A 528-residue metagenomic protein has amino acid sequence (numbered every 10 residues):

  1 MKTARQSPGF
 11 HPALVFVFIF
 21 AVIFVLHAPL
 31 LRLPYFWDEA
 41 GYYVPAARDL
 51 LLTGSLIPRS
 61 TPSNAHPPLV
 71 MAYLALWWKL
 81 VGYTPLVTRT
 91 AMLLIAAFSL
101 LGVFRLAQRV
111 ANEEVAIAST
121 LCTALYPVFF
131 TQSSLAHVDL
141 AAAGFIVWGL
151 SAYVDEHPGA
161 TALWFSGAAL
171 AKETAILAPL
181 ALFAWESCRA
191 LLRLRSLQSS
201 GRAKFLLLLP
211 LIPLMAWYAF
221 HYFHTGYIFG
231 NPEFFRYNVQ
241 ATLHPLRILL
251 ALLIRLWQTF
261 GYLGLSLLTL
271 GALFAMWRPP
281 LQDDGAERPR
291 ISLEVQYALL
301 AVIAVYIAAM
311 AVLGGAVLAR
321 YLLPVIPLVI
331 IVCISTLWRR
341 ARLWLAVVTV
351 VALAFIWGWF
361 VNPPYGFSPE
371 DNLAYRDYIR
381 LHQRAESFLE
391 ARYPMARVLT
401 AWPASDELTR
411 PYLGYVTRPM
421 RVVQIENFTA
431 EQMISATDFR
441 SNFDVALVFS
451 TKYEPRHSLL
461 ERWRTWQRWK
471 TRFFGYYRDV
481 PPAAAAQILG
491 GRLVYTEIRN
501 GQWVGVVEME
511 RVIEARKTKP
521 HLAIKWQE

Functional and structural regions predicted by a protein language model:
K2-R5, L177-L211, R278-D284, I331: Perimembrane helix-loop-helix junctions
F16, T90-V110: Transmembrane-helix motifs of polytopic, lipid-linked glycan transferases
F16-F18, L163, L207-M215, L265-L270 (+3 more regions): Signature aromatic-anchored transmembrane alpha helix within multi-pass, membrane-resident enzymes that catalyze glycan
V25-L26, E186-R189, G201-G271, V302-A309 (+2 more regions): Membrane-lumen/periplasm interface segments of specific transmembrane helices in polyprenyl phosphate-linked
D38, A65, V87-I95, E114 (+3 more regions): Multi-pass, polyprenyl lipid-linked donor-dependent membrane glycosyltransferases
L100-G102, C122-Y126, A141-A160, W164 (+2 more regions): Specific aromatic-rich, kink-prone transmembrane helix
S133, D139, A168-A171, L177-A178 (+2 more regions): Hydrophobic/aromatic-rich transmembrane helices and adjacent perimembrane loops
A346-L413, P419-M420, N427, D444: Membrane-embedded, lumen/periplasm-facing catalytic core of multi-pass transferases that use lipid-linked donors
